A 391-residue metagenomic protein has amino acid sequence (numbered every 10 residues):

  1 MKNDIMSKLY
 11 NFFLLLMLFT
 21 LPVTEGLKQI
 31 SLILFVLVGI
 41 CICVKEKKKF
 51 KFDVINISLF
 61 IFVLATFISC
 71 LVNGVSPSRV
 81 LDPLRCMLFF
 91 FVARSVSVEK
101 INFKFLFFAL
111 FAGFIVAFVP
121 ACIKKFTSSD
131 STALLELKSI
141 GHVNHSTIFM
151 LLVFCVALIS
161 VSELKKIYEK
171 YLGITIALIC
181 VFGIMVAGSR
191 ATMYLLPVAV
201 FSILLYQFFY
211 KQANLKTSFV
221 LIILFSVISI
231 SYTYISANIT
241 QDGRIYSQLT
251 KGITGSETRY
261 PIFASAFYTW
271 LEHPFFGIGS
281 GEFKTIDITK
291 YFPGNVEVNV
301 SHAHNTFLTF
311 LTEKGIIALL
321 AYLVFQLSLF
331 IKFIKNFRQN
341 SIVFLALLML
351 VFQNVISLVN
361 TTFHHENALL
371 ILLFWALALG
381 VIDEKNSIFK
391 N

Functional and structural regions predicted by a protein language model:
M1-G74, S78, L88, V96-I101 (+6 more regions): Transmembrane signal-anchor hairpin modules in multi-pass inner-membrane enzymes, especially those that act on
L9-M17, I176-L178, S301, N305 (+2 more regions): Loop-to-helix entry and N-terminal half of a specific, functionally important transmembrane alpha helix in multi-pass
L18-F35, K49-F50, L64-M87, S97-F105 (+4 more regions): Interfacial transmembrane-helix termini
E25-K45, V80-F91, H145-F154, Y194-F201 (+3 more regions): Membrane-embedded alpha-helical segments of multi-pass membrane proteins, especially the transmembrane helices
L34-I40, C155, I159, V200 (+2 more regions): Transmembrane alpha-helices of multi-pass inner-membrane enzymes
L88, N102-D130, G141-Y210, I228-S229 (+4 more regions): Alpha-helical transmembrane segments of multi-pass inner-membrane proteins
V186, Q207-T250, A264-E272, S280: A membrane-periplasm/extracellular boundary helix in multi-pass inner-membrane enzymes that assemble envelope glycans
T250-A264, Y268-E272, F276-K314: Long extracytoplasmic/lumenal interhelical loops at the membrane interface of multi-pass membrane proteins
